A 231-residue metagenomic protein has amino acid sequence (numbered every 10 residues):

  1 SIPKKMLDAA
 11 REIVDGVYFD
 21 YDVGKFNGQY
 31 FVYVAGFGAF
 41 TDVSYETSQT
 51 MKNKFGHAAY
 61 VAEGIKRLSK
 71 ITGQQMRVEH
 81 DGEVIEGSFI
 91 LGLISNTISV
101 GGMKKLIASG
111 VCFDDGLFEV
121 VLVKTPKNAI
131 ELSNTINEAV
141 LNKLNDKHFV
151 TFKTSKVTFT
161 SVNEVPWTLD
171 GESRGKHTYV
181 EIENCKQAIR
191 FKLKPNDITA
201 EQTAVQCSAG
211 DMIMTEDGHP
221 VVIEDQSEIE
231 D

Functional and structural regions predicted by a protein language model:
S1-I90, I94: Catalytic core of DAGKc-family lipid kinases
Y18, F26, K70, K105 (+4 more regions): Short capping/connector residues at structural and topological boundaries
Y21, T41-V43, V61, V100 (+5 more regions): Basic, gly/Ser/Thr/Pro-rich low-complexity segments located predominantly at protein N termini
A35-F37, F55, G101, D115 (+2 more regions): Short glycine-rich loop/turn motifs that provide flexible caps or phosphate-binding loops at active sites
G36, F40, L93-S109, S173: Glycine-rich phosphate/pyrophosphate-binding beta-alpha loops
T41-V43, E86-S88, V100-M103, N128-E131: Short acidic/glycine-rich loop or secondary-structure boundary segments that cap or lie
M51-A58, S99-G101, A108-N128: Gly/Ser/Thr-rich active-site loops/lids in small-molecule metabolic enzymes that frequently grip phosphoryl groups
H80-D81, E86, C112-D115, L122-D231: ATP/nucleoside-binding phosphotransfer catalytic cores, i.e., glycine-rich phosphate-binding loops
